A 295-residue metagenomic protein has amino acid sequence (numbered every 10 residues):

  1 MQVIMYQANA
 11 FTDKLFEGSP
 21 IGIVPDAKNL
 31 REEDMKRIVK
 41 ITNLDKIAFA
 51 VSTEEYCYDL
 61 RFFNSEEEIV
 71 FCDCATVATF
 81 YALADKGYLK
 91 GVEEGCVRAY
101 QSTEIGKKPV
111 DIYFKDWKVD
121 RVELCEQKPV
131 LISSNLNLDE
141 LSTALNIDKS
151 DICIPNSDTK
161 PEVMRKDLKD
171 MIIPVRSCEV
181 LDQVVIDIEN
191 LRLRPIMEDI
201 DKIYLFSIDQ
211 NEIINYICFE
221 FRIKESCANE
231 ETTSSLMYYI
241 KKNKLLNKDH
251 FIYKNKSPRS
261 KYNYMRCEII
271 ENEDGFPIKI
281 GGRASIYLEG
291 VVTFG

Functional and structural regions predicted by a protein language model:
M1-E17, I147-I152: N-terminal, positively charged, Ser/Thr/Ala/Gly-biased leader segments that form transit/presequence-like amphipathic
L15, S19-P20, L168: Conserved loop-to-beta-strand segment in the C-terminal subdomain of adenylate-forming
I23-D26, A50-V51, I173-V175, F206-I208 (+1 more regions): Short beta-strand-to-turn element immediately C-terminal to the catalytic PLP-Schiff-base lysine in fold type I
D34-I69, I208-E212: Anion-binding (especially nucleotide phosphate/pyrophosphate-binding) glycine-rich loop and adjoining beta-alpha core
T42-K46, L145, N190-D199: A common structural junction motif
C57, F63-R192, A228, K241-L288 (+1 more regions): Acidic, low-complexity central loop/insert segments
R194, E198-R259: Glycine/small-residue-rich hydrophobic helix-like segments
